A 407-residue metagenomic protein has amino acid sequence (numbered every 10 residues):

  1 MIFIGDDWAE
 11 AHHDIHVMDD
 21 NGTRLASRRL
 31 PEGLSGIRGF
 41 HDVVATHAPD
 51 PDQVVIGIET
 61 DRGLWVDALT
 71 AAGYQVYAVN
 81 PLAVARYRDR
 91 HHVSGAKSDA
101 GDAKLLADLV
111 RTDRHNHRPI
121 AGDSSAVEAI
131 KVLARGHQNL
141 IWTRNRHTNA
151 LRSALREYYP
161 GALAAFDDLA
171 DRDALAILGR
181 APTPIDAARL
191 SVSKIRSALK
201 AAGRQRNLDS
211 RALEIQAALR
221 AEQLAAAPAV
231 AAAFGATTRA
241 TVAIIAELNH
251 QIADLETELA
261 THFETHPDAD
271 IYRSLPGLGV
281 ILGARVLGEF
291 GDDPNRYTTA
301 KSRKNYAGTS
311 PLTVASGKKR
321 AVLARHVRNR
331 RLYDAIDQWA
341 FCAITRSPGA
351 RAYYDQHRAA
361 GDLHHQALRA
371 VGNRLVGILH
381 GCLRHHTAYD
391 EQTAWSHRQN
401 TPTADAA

Functional and structural regions predicted by a protein language model:
M1-A407: A detector of single, family-specific signature residues that are central to catalytic or substrate-handling motifs
